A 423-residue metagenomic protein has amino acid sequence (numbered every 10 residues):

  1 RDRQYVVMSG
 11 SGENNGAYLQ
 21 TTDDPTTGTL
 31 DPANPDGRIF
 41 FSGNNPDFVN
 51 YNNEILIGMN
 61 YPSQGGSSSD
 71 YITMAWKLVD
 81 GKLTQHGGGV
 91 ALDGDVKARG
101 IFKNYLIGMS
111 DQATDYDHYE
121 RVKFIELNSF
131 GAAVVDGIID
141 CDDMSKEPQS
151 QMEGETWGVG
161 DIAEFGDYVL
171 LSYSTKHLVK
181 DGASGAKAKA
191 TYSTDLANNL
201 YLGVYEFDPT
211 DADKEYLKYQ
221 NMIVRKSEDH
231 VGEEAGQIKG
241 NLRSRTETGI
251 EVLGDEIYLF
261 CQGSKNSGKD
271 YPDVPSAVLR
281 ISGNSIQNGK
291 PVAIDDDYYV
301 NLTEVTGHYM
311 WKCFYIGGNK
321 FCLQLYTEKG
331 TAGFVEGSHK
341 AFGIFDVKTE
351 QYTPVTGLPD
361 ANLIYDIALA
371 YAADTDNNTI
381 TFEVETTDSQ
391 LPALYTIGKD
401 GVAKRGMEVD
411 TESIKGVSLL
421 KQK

Functional and structural regions predicted by a protein language model:
R1-P25, G416-K423: Sequence/structural signature of beta-propeller modules and their immediately flanking N-terminal secretory/stalk
D2-G12, N52-G65, F102-D117, D167-S174 (+3 more regions): Short beta-strand elements that form the blades of beta-propeller/WD-repeat-like and other beta-sheet-rich scaffold
N15-D136: Post-signal peptide N-terminal segment of secreted/secretory-pathway proteins
Q20-D23, Y71-K77, Y119-A132, S184-A212 (+3 more regions): Beta-propeller blade signature
G28-F40, G81-L92, G131-S150, A212-H230 (+3 more regions): Beta-propeller fold detector
I39-N52, G89-N104, M152-I162, K239-G249 (+3 more regions): Repeated scaffold domains used in trafficking and secretory/extracellular systems, primarily beta-propellers
E153-T156, G160-K329: Acidic, serine/threonine- and glycine-rich low-complexity intrinsically disordered segments that serve as flexible
I286-D388: Intrinsically disordered, low-complexity segments enriched in Gly and acidic/Ser/Thr residues that form flexible
